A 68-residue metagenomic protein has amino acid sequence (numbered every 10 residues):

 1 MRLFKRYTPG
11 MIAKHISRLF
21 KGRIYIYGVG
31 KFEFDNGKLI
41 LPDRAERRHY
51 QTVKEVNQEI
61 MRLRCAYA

Functional and structural regions predicted by a protein language model:
M1-L3, Q58, R62-A68: Short intrinsically disordered terminal tails
R2-K14, R44: Short Lys/Arg-rich cationic patches that frequently serve as NLS/NoLS or arginine-rich RNA/DNA-binding motifs
T8, I24-Y25, R44, A66-A68: Intrinsic disorder/low-complexity segments in short proteins, especially the signal peptide and propeptide regions
K14-M61: Acidic, low-complexity, intrinsically disordered interaction modules
